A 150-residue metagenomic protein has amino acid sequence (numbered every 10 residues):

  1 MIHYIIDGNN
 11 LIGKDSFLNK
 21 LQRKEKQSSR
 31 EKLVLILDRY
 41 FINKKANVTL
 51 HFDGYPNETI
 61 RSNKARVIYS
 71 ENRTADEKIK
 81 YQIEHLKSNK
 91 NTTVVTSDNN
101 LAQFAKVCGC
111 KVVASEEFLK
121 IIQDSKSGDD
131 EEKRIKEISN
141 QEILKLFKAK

Functional and structural regions predicted by a protein language model:
I2-I5, N9-K150: Nuclease catalytic cores that cleave nucleic-acid phosphodiester bonds, predominantly acidic two-metal-ion
